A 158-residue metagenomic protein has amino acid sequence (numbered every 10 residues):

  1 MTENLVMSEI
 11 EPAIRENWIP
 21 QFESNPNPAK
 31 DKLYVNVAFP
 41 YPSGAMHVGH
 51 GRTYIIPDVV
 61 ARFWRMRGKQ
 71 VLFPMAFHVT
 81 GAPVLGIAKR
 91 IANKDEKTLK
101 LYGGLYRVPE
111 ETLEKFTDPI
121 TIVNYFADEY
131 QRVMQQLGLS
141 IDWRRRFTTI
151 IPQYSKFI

Functional and structural regions predicted by a protein language model:
M1-I158: N-terminal, positively charged nucleic-acid-binding surface of large information/translation enzymes
